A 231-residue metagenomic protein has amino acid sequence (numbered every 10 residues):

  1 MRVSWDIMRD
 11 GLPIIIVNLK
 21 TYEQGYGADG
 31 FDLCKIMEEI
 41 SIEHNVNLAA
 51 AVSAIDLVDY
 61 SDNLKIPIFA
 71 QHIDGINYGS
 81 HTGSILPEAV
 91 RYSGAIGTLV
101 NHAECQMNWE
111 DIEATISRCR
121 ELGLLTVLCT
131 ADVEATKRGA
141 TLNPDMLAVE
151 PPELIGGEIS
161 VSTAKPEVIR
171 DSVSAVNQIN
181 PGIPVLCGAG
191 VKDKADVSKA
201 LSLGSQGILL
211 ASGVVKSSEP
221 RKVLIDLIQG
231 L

Functional and structural regions predicted by a protein language model:
R2-I85, T126, E134-K137, L142-N143 (+1 more regions): Conserved N-terminal beta1-alpha1 strand-loop-helix module at the mouth
K20, S53, V90, E150 (+3 more regions): Conserved, mostly hydrophobic/aromatic
Y26-L33, V52-D62, Y78-E88, A103-R118 (+5 more regions): Active-site-adjacent beta->alpha loops and helix N-cap segments on the catalytic face of soluble alpha/beta enzymes
I40-H44, G94, A175-I183: A structural motif corresponding to the C-terminal end of an alpha-helix and its immediate exit/capping segment
A50-V52, I68-A70, L99-V100, L128-C129 (+3 more regions): General beta-strand structural signal in soluble alpha/beta enzymes
G83, R91-Y92, R120, A140 (+1 more regions): Non-catalytic positions within long, well-ordered alpha-helices that form the structural scaffold/packing of enzyme
I96-M107, M146-I159, L201-V223: Glycine-rich phosphate-binding active-site loops on the catalytic face of alpha/beta enzymes
A131-N143, C187-Q206: Catalytic cores of alpha/beta
